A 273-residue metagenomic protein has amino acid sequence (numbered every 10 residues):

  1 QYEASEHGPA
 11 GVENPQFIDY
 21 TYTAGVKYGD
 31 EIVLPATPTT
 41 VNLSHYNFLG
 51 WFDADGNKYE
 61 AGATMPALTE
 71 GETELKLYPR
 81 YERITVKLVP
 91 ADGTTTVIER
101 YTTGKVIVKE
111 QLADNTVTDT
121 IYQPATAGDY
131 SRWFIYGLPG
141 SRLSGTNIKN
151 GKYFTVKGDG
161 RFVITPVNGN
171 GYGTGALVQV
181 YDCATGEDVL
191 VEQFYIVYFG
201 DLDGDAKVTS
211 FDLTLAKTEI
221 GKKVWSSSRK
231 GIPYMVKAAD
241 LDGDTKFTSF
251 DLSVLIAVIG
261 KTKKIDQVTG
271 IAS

Functional and structural regions predicted by a protein language model:
Q1-K105, A113, L190-Q193, Y198: Secondary-structure capping and domain/repeat boundary segments
E3-A4, F52, V89, R100 (+6 more regions): Hydrophobic alpha-helical segments, especially N-terminal targeting/anchoring helices
S5-G8, T21, I32-V33, D55-N57 (+13 more regions): Intrinsically disordered, low-complexity regions of eukaryotic proteins
E6-P15, G25-D30, T40-L43, E60-T73 (+7 more regions): Intrinsically disordered, low-complexity coil segments
I84-G151: Extracellular ectodomain segments of secreted/surface proteins
T126-S273: Cellulosome-associated attachment modules in secreted, modular CAZymes
